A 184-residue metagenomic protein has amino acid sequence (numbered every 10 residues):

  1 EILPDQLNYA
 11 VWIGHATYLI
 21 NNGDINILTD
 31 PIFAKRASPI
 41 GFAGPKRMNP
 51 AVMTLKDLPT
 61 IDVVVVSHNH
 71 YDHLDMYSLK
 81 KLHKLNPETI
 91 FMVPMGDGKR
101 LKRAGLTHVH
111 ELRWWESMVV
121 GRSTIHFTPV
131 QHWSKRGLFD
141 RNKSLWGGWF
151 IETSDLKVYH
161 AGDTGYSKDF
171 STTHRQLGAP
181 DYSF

Functional and structural regions predicted by a protein language model:
E1-L7, I13, T17-N69, S78-K84 (+3 more regions): Pre-active-site segment of Zn-dependent metallo-hydrolases
I2-D5, V93-L156: Metallo-beta-lactamase
W12, V93, A161-G162: Small/polar loops that bind or transfer phosphate-bearing groups
I20, D30, H68, F91 (+3 more regions): Divalent metal-coordination and catalytic microenvironments
I25-I27, V63, I90, S123 (+2 more regions): Structural motif
L55-I61, N69-D75, R100-W115: Conserved N-terminal glycine/acidic-rich loop preference
Y77, S134-F184: Active-site-proximal loop/helix segments of hydrolase catalytic cores
P87-G96, F184: Short internal beta-strands
